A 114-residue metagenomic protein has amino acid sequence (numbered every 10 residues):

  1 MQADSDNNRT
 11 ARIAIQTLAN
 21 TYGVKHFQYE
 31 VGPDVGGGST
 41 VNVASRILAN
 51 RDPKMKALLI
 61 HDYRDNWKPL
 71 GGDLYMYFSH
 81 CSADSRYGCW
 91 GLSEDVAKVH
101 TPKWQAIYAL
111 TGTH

Functional and structural regions predicted by a protein language model:
M1-H26: Noncatalytic carbohydrate-binding groove/subsite architecture in carbohydrate-active enzymes
A19, N66-W67: Generic structural signal for hydrophobic
K25-Y29, D73-F78: Structural recognition of the beta-strand scaffold that forms the well-ordered cores of secreted hydrolase catalytic
G32: Catalytic metal-binding/acid-base residues of hydrolase active sites
S39-N66, M76-H114: Aromatic-rich peripheral "rim/lid" segments of glycoside hydrolase catalytic domains that contact and position glycan
P69-G71: Catalytic cores of soluble, metal-dependent hydrolases
